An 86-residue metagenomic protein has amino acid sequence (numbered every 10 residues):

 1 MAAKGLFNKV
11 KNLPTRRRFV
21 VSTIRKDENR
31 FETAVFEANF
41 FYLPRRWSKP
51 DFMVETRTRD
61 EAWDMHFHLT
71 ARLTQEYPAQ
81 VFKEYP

Functional and structural regions predicted by a protein language model:
M1, A79-P86: Short intrinsically disordered terminal tails
M1, T58-E61, E76-Y77: Alpha-helix capping and helix-coil boundary motifs
M1-V35, N39-F40: Short N-terminal "domain-start" leader segments that mark the transition from disordered tails or signal peptides into
K11, F31-T33, E37, D51-R59 (+1 more regions): Histidine-/acidic-rich catalytic cores in large beta-rich domains
P44-D64, H68: A short, exposed loop/beta-hairpin motif centered on an aromatic-Gly-Thr core
F67-F82: Short arginine-rich
